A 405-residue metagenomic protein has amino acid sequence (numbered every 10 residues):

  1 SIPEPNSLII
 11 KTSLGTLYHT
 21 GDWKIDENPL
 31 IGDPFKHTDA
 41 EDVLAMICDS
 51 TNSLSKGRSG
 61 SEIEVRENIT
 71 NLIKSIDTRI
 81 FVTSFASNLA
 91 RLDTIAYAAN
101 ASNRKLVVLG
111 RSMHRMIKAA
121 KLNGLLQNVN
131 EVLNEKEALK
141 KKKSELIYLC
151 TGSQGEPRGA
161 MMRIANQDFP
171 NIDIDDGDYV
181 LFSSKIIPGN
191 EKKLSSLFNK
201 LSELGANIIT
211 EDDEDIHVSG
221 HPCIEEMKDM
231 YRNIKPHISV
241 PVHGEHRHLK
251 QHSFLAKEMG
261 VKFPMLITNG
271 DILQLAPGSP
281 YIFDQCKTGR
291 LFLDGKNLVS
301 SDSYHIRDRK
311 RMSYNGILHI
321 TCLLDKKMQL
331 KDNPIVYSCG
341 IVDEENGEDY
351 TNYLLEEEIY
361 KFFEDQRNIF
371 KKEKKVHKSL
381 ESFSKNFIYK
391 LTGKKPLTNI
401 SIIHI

Functional and structural regions predicted by a protein language model:
S1-K141, G159-D173, K192-S195: His/Asp/Glu-rich metal-coordinating catalytic cores of metallo-dependent phosphodiesterases/hydrolases acting on
Y97, A101, A119-I405: C-terminal regulatory/interaction regions
